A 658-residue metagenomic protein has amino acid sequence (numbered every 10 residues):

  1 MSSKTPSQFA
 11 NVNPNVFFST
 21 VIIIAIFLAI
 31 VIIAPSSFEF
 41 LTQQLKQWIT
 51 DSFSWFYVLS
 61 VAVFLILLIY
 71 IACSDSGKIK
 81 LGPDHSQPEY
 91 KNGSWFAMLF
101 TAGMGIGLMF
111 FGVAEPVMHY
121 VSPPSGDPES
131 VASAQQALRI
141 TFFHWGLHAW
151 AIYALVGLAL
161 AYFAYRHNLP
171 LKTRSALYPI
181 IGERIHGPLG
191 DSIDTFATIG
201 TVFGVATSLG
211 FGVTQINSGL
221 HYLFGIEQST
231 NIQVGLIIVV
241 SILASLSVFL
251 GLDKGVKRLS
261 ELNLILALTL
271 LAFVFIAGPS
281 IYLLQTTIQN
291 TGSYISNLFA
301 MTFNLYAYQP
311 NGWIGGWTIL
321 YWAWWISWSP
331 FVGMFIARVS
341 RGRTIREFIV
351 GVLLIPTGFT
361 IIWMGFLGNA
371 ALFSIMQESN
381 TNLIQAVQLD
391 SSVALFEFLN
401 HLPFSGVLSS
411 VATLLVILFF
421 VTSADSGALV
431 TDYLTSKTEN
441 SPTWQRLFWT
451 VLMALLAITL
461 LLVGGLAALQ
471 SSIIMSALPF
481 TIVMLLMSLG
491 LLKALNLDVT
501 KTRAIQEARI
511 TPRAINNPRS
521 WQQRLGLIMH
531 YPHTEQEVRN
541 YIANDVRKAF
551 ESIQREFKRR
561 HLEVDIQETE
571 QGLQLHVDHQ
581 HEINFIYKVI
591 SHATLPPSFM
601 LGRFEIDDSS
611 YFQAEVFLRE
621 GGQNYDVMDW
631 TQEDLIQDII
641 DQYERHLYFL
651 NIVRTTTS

Functional and structural regions predicted by a protein language model:
S2-Q8, F40-K46, C73-N92, V117-I140 (+5 more regions): Flexible loop linkers connecting adjacent transmembrane helices in multi-pass alpha-helical membrane transporters
S2-S133, A272: N-terminal alpha-helical transmembrane segments of multi-pass membrane transport and channel/translocase proteins
S3-F9, A34-I49, L68-Q87, A137-H144 (+7 more regions): Membrane-water interface regions at transmembrane-helix termini and the short interhelical loops of multi-pass membrane
S7-F18, I22-I32, L65-L68, M104-L108 (+5 more regions): Helix-loop-helix module between adjacent transmembrane segments
V12-I24, G182-D191, I226-S245, F249 (+6 more regions): Loop-to-transmembrane helix boundary motifs in multi-pass membrane proteins
S19, T50-F56, S60-V63, I193-T201 (+5 more regions): Membrane-interface loop-to-helix entry segments
I26-F38, A62-G77, S208-G219, L223 (+4 more regions): Hydrophobic alpha-helical segments and their helix-loop junctions in multi-pass secondary transporters
F111-P123, F275-N297, T357, I361-L389: Extracellular/periplasmic helix-exit of transmembrane alpha-helices
